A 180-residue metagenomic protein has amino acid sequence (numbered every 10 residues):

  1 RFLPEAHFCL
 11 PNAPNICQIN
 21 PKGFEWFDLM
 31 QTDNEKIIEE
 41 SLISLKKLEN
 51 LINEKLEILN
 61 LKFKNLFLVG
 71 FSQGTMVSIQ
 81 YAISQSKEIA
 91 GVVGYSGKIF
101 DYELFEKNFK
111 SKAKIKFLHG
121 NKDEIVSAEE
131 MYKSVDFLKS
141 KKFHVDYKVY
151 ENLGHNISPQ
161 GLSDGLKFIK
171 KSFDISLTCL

Functional and structural regions predicted by a protein language model:
R1-L61, N65: Serine-hydrolase catalytic machinery in alpha/beta-hydrolase-like enzymes
L68-G70, V93-Y95, L118: Short beta-strand immediately N-terminal to the catalytic nucleophile in serine-hydrolase-like folds
V69-G74, S78: Gly/Ala-rich beta-loop-alpha elbow adjacent to hydrolase catalytic centers
Q80-S84: Active-site signature of alpha/beta-hydrolase-fold catalytic machinery across serine- and Asp/Cys-nucleophile hydrolases
K87-I99: A conserved short beta-strand
K110-I115, F143-H144: Short, proline-enriched alpha-helix->beta-strand connector loops that line the catalytic pocket of alpha/beta-hydrolase
K116-H119, D123: Short beta-strand/loop motif that positions the catalytic acidic residue of the alpha/beta-hydrolase fold
Y132-L180: C-terminal catalytic histidine-bearing segment of alpha/beta-hydrolase fold enzymes
